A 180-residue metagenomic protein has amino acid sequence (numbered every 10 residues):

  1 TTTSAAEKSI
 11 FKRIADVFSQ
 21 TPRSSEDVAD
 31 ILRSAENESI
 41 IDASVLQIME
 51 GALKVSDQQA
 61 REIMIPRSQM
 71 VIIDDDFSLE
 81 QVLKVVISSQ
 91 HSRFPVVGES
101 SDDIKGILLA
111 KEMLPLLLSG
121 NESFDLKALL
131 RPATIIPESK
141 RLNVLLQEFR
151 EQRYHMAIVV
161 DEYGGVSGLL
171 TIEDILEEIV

Functional and structural regions predicted by a protein language model:
T1-P22: Intrinsic-disorder signature of long, low-complexity extramembrane regions of polytopic membrane transport proteins
S19-V180: Soluble cytosolic regulatory domains appended to membrane proteins
